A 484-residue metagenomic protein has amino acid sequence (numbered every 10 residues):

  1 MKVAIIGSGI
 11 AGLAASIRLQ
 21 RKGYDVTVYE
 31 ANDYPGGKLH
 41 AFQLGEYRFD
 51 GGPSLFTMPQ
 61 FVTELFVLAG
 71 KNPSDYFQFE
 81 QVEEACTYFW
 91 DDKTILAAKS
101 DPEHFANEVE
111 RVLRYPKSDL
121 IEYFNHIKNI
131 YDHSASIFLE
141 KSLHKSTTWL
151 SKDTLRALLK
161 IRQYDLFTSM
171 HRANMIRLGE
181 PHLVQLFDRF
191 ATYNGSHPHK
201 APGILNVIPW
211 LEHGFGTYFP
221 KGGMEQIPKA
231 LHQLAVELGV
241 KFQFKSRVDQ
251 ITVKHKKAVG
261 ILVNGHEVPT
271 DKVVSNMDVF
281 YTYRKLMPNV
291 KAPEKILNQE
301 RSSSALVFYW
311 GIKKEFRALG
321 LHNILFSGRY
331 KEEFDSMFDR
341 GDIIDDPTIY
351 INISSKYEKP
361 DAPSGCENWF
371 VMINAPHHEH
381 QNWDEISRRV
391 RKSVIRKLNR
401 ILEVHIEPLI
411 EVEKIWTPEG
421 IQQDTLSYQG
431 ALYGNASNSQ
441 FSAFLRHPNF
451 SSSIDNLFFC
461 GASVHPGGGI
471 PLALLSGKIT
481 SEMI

Functional and structural regions predicted by a protein language model:
M1-H133: N-terminal glycine-rich phosphate/pyrophosphate-binding loop and immediately adjacent elements
P53, A462-I484: A conserved FAD-binding loop/helix module that cradles the flavin
D91-A201: Rossmann-like flavin
E180-N194, I344-Y350, V404-P466: A glycine-rich dinucleotide-binding beta-alpha-beta segment and adjacent secondary-structure elements that constitute
L186-G214, Y218, S451-D455: Active-site-adjacent "gating/activation" loops or surface patches in catalytic cores
V207-A258: Helical element adjacent to the flavin cofactor pocket in flavoenzyme catalytic cores
R247-P363: Mid-domain catalytic core of redox enzymes that form a hydrophobic substrate pocket/lid adjacent to a catalytic redox
K313-I421: C-terminal segments that line or cap access tunnels to active or ligand-binding sites in enzymes and enzyme-associated
